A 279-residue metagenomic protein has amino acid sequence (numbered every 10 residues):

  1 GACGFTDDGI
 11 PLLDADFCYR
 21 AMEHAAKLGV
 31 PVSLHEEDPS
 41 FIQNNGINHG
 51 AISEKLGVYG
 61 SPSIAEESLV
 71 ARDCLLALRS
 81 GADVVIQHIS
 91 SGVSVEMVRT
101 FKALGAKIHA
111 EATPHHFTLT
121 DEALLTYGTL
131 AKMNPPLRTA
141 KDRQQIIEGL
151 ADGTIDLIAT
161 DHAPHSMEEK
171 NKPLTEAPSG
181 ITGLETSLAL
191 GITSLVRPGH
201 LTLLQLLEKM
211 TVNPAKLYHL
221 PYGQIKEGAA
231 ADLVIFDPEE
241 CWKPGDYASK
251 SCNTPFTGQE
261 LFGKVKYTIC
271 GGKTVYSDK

Functional and structural regions predicted by a protein language model:
G1-I158: Histidine/acidic residue-rich metal-binding segments in metalloenzymes
A15, V95, T118, S166-E168 (+3 more regions): Glycine/Thr-rich phosphate-binding loops of Rossmann-like dinucleotide-binding domains
S53-L56, A112, G128, K132 (+6 more regions): Residue-level signal for pocket-adjacent positions within structured domains
K55-D83, L130, G149-D152, D156-I158 (+1 more regions): His/Asp/Glu-enriched, well-ordered alpha-helical/loop segment that forms or immediately abuts the divalent-metal
S91, H115, A163-H165, P238-C241 (+1 more regions): Short, glycine-/Ser/Thr-/acidic-enriched flexible segments
P136-L137, I225, F256-E260: Short Gly/Pro-enriched turn/cap motifs at secondary-structure boundaries
P173-E176, A230-K279: C-terminal cap of metal-dependent C-N hydrolases
